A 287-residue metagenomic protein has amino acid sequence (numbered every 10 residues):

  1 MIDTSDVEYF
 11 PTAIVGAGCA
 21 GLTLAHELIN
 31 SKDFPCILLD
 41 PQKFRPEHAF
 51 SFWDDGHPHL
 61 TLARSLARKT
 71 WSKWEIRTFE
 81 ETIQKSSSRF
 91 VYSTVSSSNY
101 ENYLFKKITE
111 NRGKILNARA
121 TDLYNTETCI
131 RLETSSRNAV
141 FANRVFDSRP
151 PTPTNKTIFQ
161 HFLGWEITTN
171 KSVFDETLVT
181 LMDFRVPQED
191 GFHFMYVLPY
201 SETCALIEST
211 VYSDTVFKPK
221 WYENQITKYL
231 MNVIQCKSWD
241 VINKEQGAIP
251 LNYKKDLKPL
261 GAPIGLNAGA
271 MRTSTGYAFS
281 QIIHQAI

Functional and structural regions predicted by a protein language model:
M1-T12, S31: Extreme N-terminal leader/targeting segments of oxidoreductases
D3-T4, L38-R68: Conserved N-terminal glycine-rich FAD pyrophosphate-binding loop of Rossmann-like flavoproteins
A13-C19, E27-F50: Glycine-rich FAD pyrophosphate-binding loop
A17, E27, E110-W239, N252-L257: Predominantly flavin-linked oxidoreductase catalytic cores and closely associated redox partners
L22: Residues forming the Rossmann-fold NAD(P)(H) cofactor-binding site
D55-A118, L123-N125: A conserved beta-strand/loop capping segment in the N-terminal third of enzymes that catalyze redox or closely related
P187-F192, Q246-I264, G269-T273: FAD-binding beta-loop-beta segment adjacent to the flavin cofactor pocket
N224-L230, A278-I287: An active-site-proximal "capping" alpha-helix that borders the catalytic cofactor pocket
